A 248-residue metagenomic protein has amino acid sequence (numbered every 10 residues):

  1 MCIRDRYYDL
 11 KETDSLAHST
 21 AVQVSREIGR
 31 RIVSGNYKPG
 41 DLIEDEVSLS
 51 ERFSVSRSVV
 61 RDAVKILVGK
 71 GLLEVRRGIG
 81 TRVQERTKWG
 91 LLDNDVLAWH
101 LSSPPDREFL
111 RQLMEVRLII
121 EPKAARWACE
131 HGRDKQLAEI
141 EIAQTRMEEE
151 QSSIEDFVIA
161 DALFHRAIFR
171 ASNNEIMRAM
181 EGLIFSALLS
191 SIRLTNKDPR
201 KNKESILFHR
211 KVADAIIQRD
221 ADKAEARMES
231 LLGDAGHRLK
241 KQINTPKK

Functional and structural regions predicted by a protein language model:
R4-D14, D222-K248: C-terminal effector-binding regulatory domain of bacterial HTH transcription factors
R4-I119, R126, P246: Short linear motifs at protein or domain termini
L16, R61, G132, F157-D161 (+2 more regions): Juxtamembrane/interface motifs at transmembrane-helix termini
N36-G40, E130-K135, A221, I243-K247: Surface-exposed helix-capping loop/turn segments at secondary-structure junctions
F53, S172-N173, I243: A broad structural signal for alpha-helix termini and local helix breaks/kinks
L113-L194, S205-H209, A213-D214, K223-R238: Conserved amphipathic alpha-helical segments that form helical-bundle/coiled-coil interaction surfaces
